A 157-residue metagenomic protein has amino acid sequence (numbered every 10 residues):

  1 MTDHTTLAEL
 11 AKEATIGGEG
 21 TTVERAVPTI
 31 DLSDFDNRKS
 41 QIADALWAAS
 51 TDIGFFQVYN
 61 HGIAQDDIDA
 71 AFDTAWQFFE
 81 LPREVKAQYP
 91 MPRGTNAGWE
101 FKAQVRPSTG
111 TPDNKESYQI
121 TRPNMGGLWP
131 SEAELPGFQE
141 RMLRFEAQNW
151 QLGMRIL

Functional and structural regions predicted by a protein language model:
M1-L157: Peripheral, non-catalytic segments flanking oxidoreductase cores
